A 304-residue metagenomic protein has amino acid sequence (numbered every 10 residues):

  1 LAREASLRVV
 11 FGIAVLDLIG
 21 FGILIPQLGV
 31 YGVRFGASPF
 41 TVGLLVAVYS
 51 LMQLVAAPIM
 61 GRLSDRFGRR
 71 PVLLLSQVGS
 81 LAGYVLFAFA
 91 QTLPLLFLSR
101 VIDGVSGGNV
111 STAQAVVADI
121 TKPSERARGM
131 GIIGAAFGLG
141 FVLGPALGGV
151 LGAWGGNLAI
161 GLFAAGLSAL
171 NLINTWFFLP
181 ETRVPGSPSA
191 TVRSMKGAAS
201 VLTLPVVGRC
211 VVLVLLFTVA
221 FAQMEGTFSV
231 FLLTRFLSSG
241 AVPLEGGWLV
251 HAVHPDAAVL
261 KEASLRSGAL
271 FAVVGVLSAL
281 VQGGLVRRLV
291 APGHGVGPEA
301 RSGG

Functional and structural regions predicted by a protein language model:
L1-E4, P180-V212, H251-P255: Juxtamembrane intracellular "pre-TM" segments in multi-pass secondary transporters
G22, S50-P58, G108, F141-V142 (+1 more regions): Residue-level signature of mid-helix packing/kink "hotspots" within the transmembrane helices of 12-pass Major
Q27-F40, T227-L265: Short amphipathic helix-loop junctions that connect adjacent transmembrane helices in Major Facilitator Superfamily/SLC
G36, G68, F89-P94: Helix-breaking motifs and short loop linkers at transmembrane-helix boundaries and internal kinks in secondary membrane
A57-F67, L280-V296: Helix-to-loop junctions at the C-terminal end of transmembrane segments in multipass secondary transporters
P71-L86, A165, P298-G304: Structural signature of the two symmetry-related core transmembrane helices
S99-G138: Cytoplasmic helix-loop-helix junction between adjacent transmembrane helices in 12-TM secondary transporters
I133-W176: Helix-loop-helix hairpin linking two adjacent transmembrane segments in secondary transporters
